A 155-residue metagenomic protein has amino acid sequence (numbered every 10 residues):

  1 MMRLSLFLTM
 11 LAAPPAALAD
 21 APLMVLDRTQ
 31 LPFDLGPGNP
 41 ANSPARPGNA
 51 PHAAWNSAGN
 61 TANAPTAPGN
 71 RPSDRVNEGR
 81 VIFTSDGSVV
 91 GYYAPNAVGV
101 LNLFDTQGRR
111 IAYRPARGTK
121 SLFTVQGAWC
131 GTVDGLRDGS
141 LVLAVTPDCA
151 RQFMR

Functional and structural regions predicted by a protein language model:
M1-L8: Sec-dependent signal peptide recognition, specifically the positively charged N-region followed immediately by
A13-P14: N-terminal signal peptide c-region/cleavage motif recognized by signal peptidases
D20-R155: Repetitive, compositionally biased segments used for assembly/scaffolding
